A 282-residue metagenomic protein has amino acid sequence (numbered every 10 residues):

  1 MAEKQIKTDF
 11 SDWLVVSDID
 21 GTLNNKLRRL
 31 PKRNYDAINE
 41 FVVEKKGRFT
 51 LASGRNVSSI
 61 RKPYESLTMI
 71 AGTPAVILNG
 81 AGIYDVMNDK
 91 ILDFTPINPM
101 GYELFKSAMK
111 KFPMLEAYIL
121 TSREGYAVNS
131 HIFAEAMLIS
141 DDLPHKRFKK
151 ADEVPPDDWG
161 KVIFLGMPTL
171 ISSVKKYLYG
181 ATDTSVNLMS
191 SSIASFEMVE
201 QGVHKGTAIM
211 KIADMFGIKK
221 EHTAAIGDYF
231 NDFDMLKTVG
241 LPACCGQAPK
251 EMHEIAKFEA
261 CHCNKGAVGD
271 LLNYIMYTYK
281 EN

Functional and structural regions predicted by a protein language model:
A2-K45: N-terminal glycine-/serine-/threonine-rich phosphate-binding loop
Q5-L14, P31, E197-N282: Mg2+-dependent phosphoryl-transfer enzymes with acidic/Ser/Thr/Gly-rich catalytic loops
I19, R55, D228-Y229: Active-site metal-binding loops of divalent metal-dependent hydrolases
K32-A134: Active-site phosphate-binding/coordination module
K46-T50, A71-T73, K161, E221-H222 (+1 more regions): Short active-site oxyanion
I60-Y64, V174, L178, L236 (+2 more regions): Hydrophobic packing residues within well-ordered alpha-helices of enzyme cores
I70-A71, N79, M87, A181-T184 (+2 more regions): Short, structured coil segments at secondary-structure junctions
M114-I226, M235: Conserved acidic, metal-coordinating active-site core of Asp-based, Mg2+-dependent phosphoryl-transfer enzymes
